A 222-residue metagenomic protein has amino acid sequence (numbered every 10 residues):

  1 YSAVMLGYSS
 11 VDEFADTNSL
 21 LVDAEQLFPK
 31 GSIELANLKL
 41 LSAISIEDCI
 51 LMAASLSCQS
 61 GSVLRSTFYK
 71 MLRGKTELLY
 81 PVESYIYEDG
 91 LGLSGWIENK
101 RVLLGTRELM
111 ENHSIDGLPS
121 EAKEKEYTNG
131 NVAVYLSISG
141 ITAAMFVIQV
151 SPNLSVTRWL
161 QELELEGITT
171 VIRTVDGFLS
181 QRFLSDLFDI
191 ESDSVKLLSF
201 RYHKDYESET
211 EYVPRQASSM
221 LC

Functional and structural regions predicted by a protein language model:
Y1-A54: Conserved catalytic phosphorylation-site environment of P-type ATPases
Y1-V11, Y69, E77-L78, S199-D205: Juxtamembrane coupling segments of multi-pass membrane pumps/enzymes
M5, I97-N99, I141-C222: Conserved ATP-binding TGD loop and adjacent catalytic N/P-domain core of P-type ATPases
F14-T17, D89, T128-G130: Short, small/polar residue-rich loop motifs at catalytic or cofactor-binding pockets
L21, L93, V132-I138, I172-R173: Cytosolic beta-strand hydrophobic patch enriched in CBS
E25-Q26, W96-R101, L136-I141: A glycine-centered beta-loop-beta connector
L35, E108, Q149-V150: A generic structural motif
K39-G90, E111-S114, S120-E124, V175 (+1 more regions): ATP-binding catalytic core of ATPases
